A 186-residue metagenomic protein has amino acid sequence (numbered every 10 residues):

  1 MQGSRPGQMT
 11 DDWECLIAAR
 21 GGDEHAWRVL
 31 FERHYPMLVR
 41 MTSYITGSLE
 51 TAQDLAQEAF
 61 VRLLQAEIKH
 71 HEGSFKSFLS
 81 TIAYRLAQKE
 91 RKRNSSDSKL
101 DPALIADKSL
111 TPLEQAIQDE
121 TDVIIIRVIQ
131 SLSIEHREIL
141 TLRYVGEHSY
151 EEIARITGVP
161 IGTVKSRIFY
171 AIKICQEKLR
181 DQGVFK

Functional and structural regions predicted by a protein language model:
Q2, N94, A103-Q130: Acidic, proline/glycine-rich intrinsically disordered inter-domain spacer in sigma factors
Q2-Q8, A18, I124, R155-G158 (+1 more regions): C-terminal edge and immediately downstream basic/flexible tail or linker adjoining helix-turn-helix-like DNA-binding
C15, V39, L49-A66: Conserved RNAP core-binding helix
L16-R40, R127: A short, charge-rich alpha-helical start-of-domain segment used by transcription regulators
R20-G21, Q57-F75, R93-N94: Sigma70-family region 2
L30, H34, L38, A59 (+2 more regions): Residue-level preference for hydrophobic side chains embedded in well-ordered alpha helices
T81-D101, Q118, Y170: Arg/Lys-rich amphipathic alpha helix in sigma70-family domain 2
I139-R143: A short pre-motif secondary-structure segment
